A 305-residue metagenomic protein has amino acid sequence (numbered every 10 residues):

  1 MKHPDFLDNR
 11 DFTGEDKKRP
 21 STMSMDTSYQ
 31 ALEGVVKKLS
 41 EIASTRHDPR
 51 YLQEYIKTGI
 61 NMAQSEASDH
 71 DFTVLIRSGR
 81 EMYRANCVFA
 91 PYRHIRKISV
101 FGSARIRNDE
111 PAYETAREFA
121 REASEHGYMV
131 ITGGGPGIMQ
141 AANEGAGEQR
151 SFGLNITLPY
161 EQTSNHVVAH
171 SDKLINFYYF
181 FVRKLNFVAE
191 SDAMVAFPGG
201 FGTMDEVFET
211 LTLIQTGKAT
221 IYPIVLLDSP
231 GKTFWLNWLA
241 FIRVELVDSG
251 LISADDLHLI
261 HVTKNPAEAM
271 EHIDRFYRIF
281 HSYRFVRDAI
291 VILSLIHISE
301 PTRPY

Functional and structural regions predicted by a protein language model:
K2-I156, T163: Glycine-rich beta-alpha loop segments
A116, G137-F197: Acidic/glycine-enriched connector segments
S151-Q162, F197, L211-W238, A254-D255: Short, acidic/small-residue loops that bind anionic groups at enzyme active sites
L174-F180, I260-A269: Short acidic-hydrophobic, aromatic-tinged amphipathic segments that line or gate anion-handling sites
N176-L227, H281: Active-site/ligand-binding-proximal alpha/beta "capping" segment
V182-A196, E245-K264: Conserved thiamine diphosphate
A289-I296: Charged/polar low-complexity intrinsically disordered segments, enriched in acidic residues
H297-Y305: Single conserved hydrophobic/aromatic residue that forms the stacking wall/gate of nucleotide- or nucleobase-binding
